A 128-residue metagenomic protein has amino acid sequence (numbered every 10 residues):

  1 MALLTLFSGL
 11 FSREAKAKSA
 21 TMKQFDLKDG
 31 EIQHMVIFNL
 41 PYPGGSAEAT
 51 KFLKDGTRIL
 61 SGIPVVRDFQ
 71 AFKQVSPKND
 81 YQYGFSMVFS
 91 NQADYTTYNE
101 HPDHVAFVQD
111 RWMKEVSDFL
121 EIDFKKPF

Functional and structural regions predicted by a protein language model:
A2-Q82, S90-T97, D123-F128: Short S/T/G/P-rich N-terminal loop/turn motif that feeds into the first structured element of a domain
Y95-E100, V105-R111: C-terminal structural segments of small proteins and small subunits
V108-D123: Conserved short beta-strand edge segments in small beta-sheet-based binding/regulatory domains
